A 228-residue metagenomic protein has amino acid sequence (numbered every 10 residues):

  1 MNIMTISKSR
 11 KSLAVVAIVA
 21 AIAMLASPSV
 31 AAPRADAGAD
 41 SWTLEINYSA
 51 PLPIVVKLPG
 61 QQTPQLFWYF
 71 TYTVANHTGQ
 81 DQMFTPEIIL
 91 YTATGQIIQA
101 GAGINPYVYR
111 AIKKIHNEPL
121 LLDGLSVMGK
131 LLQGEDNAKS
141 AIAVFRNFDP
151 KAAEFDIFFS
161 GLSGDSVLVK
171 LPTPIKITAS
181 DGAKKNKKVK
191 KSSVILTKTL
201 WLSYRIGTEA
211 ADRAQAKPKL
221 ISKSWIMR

Functional and structural regions predicted by a protein language model:
N2-A17: Bacterial N-terminal signal peptides that target proteins for export
V15-A26: Bacterial N-terminal signal peptides
L25-R34: Sec/Tat signal peptide C-region and signal peptidase I cleavage site
P33-Q65: Low-complexity, acidic Ser/Thr/Pro/Gly-rich terminal tails and inter-domain linkers that flank the onset of structured
P53-Y69, A75-Q82, K130-G134: Short, solvent-exposed beta-strand/turn "edge" segments of beta-rich domains on protein surfaces
H77-G134, V167-S203, T208, K223-S224: The feature marks short-to-medium sequence segments in extracytoplasmic or secretory-pathway proteins
A141-D149: Short, hydrophobic beta-strand segments
F148-L171: Short, surface-exposed ligand- or partner-binding patches at beta-edge/loop junctions that are enriched in aromatics
